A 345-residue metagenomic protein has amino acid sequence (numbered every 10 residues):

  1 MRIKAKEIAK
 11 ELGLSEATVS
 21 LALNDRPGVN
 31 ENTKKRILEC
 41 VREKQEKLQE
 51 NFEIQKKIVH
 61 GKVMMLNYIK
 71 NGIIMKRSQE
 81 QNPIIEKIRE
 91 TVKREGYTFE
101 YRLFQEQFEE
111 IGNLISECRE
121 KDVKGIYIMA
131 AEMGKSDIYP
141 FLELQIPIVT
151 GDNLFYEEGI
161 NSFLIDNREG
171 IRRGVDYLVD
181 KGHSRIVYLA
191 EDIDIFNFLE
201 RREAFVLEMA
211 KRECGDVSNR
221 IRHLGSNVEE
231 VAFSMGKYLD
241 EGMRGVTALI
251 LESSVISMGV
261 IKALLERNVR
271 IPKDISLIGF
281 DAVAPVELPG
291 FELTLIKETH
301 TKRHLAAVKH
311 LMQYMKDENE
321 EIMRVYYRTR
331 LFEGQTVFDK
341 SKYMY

Functional and structural regions predicted by a protein language model:
M1-I58: N-terminal helix-turn-helix DNA-binding module of bacterial transcription factors
E46-N113: Amphipathic helical "hinge" segments at domain boundaries
K76-E95, R173, F196-D216, G259 (+1 more regions): Short, solvent-exposed amphipathic alpha-helices that sit in or adjacent to ligand/effector-binding or catalytic
V92-F104, E158, Y188, V206-V231: Short beta-strand elements in bilobed, periplasmic/extracellular small-molecule ligand-binding domains
M129-G170, V255, D281-L293: Flexible loop/hinge segments that line or gate small-molecule binding clefts
F163-Y188, V228-Y238, S257, K297-K316: Hydrophobic alpha-helical segments within soluble ligand-binding/sensing domains
G174-E213, M323-F338: An alpha-beta-alpha
G236-Y345: Flexible loop/turn connectors
